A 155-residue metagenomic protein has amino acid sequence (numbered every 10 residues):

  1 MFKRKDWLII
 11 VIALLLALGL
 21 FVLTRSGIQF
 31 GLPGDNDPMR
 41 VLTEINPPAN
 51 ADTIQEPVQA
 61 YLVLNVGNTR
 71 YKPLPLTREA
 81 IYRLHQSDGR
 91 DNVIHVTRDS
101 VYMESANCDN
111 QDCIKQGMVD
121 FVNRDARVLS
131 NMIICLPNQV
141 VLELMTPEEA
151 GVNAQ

Functional and structural regions predicted by a protein language model:
M1-R4: Short, Lys/Arg-rich N-terminal segment immediately upstream of the first membrane anchor
L8-R25: Hydrophobic membrane-insertion alpha-helices, especially the h-region of bacterial N-terminal signal peptides
V22-N36: Aromatic-capped interface at the extracytoplasmic side of an N-terminal signal-anchor transmembrane helix
G34-L64: Short extracytoplasmic/periplasmic juxtamembrane "stem" segments immediately C-terminal to an N-terminal membrane anchor
A60, G89-N110, N138: Glycine- and acidic-residue-biased ligand/ion/polar-headgroup-sensing regions
Y61-D91, R98: Extracytoplasmic/periplasm-facing segments of secreted or lipoprotein envelope proteins
E79-I81, C113-R124: N-terminal post-signal-peptidase region of extra-cytosolic proteins
D125-Q155: C-terminal partner/receptor-binding element of secreted or periplasmic proteins
